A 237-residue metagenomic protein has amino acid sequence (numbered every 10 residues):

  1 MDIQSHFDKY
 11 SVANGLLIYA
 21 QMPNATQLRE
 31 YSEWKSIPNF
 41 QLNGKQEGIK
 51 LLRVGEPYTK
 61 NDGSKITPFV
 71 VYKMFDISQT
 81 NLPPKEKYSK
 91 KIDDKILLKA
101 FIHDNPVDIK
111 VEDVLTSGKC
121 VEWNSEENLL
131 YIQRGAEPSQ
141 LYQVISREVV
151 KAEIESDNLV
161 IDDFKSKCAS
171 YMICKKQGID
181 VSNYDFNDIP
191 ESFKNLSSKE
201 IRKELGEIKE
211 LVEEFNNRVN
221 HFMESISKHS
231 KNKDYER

Functional and structural regions predicted by a protein language model:
M1-R237: N-terminal accessory/interface modules of nucleic-acid-binding and processing proteins
